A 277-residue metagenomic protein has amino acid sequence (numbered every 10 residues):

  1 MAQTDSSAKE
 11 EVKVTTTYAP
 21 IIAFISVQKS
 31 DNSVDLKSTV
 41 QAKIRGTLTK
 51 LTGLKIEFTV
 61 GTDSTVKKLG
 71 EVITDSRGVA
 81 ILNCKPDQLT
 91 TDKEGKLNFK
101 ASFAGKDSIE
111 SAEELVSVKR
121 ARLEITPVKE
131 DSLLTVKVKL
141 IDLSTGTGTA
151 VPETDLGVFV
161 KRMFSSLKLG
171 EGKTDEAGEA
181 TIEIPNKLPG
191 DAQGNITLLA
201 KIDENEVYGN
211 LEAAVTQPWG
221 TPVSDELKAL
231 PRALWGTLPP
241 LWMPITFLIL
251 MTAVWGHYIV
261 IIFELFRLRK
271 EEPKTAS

Functional and structural regions predicted by a protein language model:
Q3-A19, S111-K119: Proline/serine/threonine-rich low-complexity linkers at boundaries of modular beta-sandwich domains
I25-L48, I56-F58, L82, E130-T147 (+3 more regions): Beta-strand-rich structural segments
K55-G70, D155-E171: Short amphipathic beta-strand segments in non-cytosolic proteins
T74-C84, G172-P185: Glycine-centered loop-to-beta-strand initiation motif
Q88-L97, L188-T197: Short glycine/proline/serine/threonine-rich loop/turn segments at secondary-structure transition edges
K96-I109, N195-N210: Enriched for extracellular/lumenal, surface-exposed ectodomains of secreted and cell-surface proteins
K106-S117, E206-S224: Edge beta-strands of extracellular beta-sandwich domains
G220-S277: C-terminal single-pass membrane-anchor helix
